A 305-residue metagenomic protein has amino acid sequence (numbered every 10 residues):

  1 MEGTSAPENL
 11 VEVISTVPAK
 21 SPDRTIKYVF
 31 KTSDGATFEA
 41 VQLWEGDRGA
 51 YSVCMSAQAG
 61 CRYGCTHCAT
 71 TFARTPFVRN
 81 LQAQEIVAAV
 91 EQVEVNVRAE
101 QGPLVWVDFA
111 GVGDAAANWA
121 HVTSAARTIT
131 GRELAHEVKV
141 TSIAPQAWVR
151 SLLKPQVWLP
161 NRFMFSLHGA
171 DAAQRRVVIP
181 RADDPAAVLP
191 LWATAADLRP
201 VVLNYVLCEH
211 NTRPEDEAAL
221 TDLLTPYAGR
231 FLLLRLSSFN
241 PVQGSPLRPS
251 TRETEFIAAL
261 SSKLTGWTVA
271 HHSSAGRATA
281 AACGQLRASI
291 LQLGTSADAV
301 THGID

Functional and structural regions predicted by a protein language model:
M1-A36, A193-P200, Y205-D305: Auxiliary Fe-S-binding modules of radical SAM enzymes
E2-I14, K27-V29, Y63, V87-A88 (+3 more regions): SAM-dependent transferase fold signal centered on methyltransferase-like domains, encompassing both Class I
R24, Y51, P103-W106: Exposed loop/turn and edge beta-strand positions of beta-sandwich/beta-sheet ligand-binding modules
Y28, A40, V53-M55, F165: Short beta-strand motif preference
A36-Q42: A short loop-to-beta-strand scaffold at the N-terminal edge of the catalytic core in hydrolase folds
Q42-L43, H121: Residue-level structural signal for beta-strand termini and adjacent loop
W44-A88, Q92: Canonical Radical SAM [4Fe-4S] cluster-binding loop centered on the CxxxCxxC motif and its immediate flanking residues
E94-S261: Conserved AdoMet/S-adenosylmethionine-binding subsite of the radical SAM
